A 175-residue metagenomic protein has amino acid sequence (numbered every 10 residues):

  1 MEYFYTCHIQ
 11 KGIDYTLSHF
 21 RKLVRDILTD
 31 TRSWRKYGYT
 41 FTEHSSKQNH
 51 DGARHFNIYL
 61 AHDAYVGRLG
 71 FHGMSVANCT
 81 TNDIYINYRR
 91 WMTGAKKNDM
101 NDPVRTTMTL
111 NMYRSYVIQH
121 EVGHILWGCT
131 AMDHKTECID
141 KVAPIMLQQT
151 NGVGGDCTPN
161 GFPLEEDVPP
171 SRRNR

Functional and structural regions predicted by a protein language model:
M1-D14: Acidic/histidine-rich, surface-exposed loop or edge segments in extracytoplasmic proteins
T6-H8, N57-Y59, Y85, I145-L147: Soluble periplasmic/extracytoplasmic beta-strand elements of cell-envelope proteins
K11-Y15, D63-G67, R90-G94, G123-H124 (+2 more regions): Solvent-exposed loop/turn segments at secondary-structure junctions within structured extracellular/periplasmic domains
K22-S115: Metzincin-family zinc-dependent endopeptidase catalytic domain
R25, T29-W34, G123-G128, N151: Sec-exported extracytoplasmic/periplasmic mature domains
M74, T80, I84-A95, D99-M100 (+1 more regions): Metalloprotease/metallohydrolase-associated module, dominated by Zn2+-dependent proteases
N111-T130: Active-site recognition of the HExxH zinc-binding catalytic motif
